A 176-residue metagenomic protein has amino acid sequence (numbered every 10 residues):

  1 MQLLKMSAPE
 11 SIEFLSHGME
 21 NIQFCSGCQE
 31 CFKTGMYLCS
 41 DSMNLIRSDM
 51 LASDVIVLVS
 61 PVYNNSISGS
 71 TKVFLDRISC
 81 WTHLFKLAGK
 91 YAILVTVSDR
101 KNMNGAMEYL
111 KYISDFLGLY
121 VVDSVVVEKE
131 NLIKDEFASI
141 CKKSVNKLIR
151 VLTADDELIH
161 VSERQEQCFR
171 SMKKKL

Functional and structural regions predicted by a protein language model:
M1-C80, S139-T153, L158-L176: N-terminal beta1-alpha1-beta2 submodule of the flavodoxin-like/Rossmannoid cofactor-binding fold
E20-F24, K129-K134: A short acidic, often aromatic-flanked loop/helix-cap motif at beta-alpha or helix-coil junctions that lines enzyme
H83-L84: Conserved helix-turn-beta segment immediately C-terminal to the redox Cys motif in thioredoxin-like folds
L87-E128, D135-E136: Short, glycine-/small-residue-rich phosphate/pyrophosphate-handling segment
D115-L117, K129-N131, D155-L158, C168: Short, highly charged low-complexity linear segments
